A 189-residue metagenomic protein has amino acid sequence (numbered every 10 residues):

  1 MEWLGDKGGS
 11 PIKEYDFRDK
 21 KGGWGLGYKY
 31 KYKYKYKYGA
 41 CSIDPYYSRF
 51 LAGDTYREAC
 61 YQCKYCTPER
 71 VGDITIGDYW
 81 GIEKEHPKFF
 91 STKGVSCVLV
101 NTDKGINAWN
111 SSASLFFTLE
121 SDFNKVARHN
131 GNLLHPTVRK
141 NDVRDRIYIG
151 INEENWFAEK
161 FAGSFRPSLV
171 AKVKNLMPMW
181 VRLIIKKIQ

Functional and structural regions predicted by a protein language model:
W3-Q189: Long, compositionally biased charged/polar accessory segments in the mid-to-C-terminal portions of proteins
